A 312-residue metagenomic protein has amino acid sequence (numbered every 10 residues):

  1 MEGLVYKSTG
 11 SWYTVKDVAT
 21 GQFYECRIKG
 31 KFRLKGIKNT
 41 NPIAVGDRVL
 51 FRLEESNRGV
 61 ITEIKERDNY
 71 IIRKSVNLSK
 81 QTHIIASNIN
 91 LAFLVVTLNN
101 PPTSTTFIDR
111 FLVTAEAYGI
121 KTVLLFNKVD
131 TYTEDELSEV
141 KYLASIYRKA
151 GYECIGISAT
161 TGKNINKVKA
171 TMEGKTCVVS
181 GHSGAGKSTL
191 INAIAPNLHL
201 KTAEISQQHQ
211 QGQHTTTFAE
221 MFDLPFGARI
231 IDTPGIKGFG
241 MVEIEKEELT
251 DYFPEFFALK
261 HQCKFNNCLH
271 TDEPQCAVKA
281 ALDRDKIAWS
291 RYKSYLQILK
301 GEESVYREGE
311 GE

Functional and structural regions predicted by a protein language model:
M1-T105: N-terminal accessory targeting/assembly segments
S11, K38-E55, K65-I85, K121-T122 (+2 more regions): Helix-rich effector regions associated with P-loop NTPase G domains
N88-V96, G119-V129, A150-G156: Conserved beta-strand/loop subsegment of P-loop NTPase cores
P102, Y132-T133, K163, K237-G240: Catalytic P-loop NTPase motifs of RecA-like helicase/translocase cores
T106-K121: Histidine-anchored nucleotide/phosphate-binding helix
T131-A185: Canonical P-loop GTPase G-domain recognition
